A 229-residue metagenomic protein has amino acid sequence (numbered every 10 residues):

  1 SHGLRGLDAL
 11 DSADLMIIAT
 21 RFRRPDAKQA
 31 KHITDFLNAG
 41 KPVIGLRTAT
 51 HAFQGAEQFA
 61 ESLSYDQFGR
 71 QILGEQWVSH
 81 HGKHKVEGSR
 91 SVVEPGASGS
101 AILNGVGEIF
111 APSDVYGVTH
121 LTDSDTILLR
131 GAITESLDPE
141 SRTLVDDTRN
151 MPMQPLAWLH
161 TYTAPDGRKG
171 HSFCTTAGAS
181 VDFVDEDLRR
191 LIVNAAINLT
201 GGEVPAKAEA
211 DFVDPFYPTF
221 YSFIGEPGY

Functional and structural regions predicted by a protein language model:
S1-A52: Helical hinge/lid and interdomain linker segments adjacent to catalytic or ligand-binding clefts that mediate domain
R5-D8, G99, Y116-V118, T163: Short, flexible, glycine/charge-rich loop motifs used to bind or transfer phosphoryl groups or to couple energy/partner
D8-S12, L37-A39, H120-T122, R149-P152 (+1 more regions): Extracellular/periplasmic catalytic domains that process cell-envelope and extracellular macromolecules
A9, Q29-I33, S98-I102, L188-I192: Stable alpha-helical elements in mature extracytoplasmic
D14-A19, L37, P42-R47, V93-E94 (+4 more regions): Structural recognition of the beta-strand scaffold that forms the well-ordered cores of secreted hydrolase catalytic
F22, E57, V184-D187: Short, solvent-exposed loop/turn segments at secondary-structure boundaries
L46-S141, T148, A208-Y229: An acidic, glycine-rich "communication" segment
E135-Y229: Extracellular ligand-binding/catalytic regions of CAZymes and related secreted enzymes and adhesion modules
